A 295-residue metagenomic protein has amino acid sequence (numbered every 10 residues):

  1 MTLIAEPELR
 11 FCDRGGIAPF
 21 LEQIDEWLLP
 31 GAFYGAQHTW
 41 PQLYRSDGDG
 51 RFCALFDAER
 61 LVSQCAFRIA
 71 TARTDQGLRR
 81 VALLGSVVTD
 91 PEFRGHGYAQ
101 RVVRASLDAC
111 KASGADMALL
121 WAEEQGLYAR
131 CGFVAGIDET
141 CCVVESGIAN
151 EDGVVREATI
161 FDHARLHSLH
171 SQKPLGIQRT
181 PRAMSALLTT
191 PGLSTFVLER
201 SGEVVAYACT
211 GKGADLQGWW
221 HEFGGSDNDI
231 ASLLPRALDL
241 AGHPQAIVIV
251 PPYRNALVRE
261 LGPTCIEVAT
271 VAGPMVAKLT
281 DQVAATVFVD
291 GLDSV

Functional and structural regions predicted by a protein language model:
M1-I69, Q76-R79, L83, S146-P181 (+3 more regions): Short amphipathic alpha-helix that is part of the acyltransferase structural core
G50-A54, Q64, S86, L193-V197 (+1 more regions): Short hydrophobic/aromatic beta-strand element in the GNAT-like acyltransferase core that lines or flanks the acyl-donor
L84-R94, W220-D229: A short, internal acetyl-CoA/4′-phosphopantetheine-binding micro-motif in the GNAT/acyltransferase core
F93-A105, N228-L238: Conserved acetyl-CoA pyrophosphate-binding loop and the N-cap/start of the following alpha-helix in GNAT-like
V102, A115-E145: Long, hydrophobic, well-ordered secondary-structure blocks that form the structural core and pocket-lining surfaces
V103, D108-A122, A241-Y253: Conserved GNAT acetyl-CoA-binding A-motif
G132-N150, H221-N228, P235-V295: Active-site/acyl-donor-binding loops of N-acyltransferases
V134-R236: Amide-forming acyltransferase catalytic core, primarily the GNAT-like/NAT-type and related acyltransferase folds
